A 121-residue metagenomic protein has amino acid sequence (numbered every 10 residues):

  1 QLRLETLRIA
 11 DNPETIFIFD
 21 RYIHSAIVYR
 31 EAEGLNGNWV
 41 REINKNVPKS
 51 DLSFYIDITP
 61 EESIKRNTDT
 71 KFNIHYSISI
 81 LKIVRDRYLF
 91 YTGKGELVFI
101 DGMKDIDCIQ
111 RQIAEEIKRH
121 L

Functional and structural regions predicted by a protein language model:
Q1-E14: Phosphate-binding/switch loop-helix module in NTP-utilizing enzymes
D11-P13, E31, N67, T92: Hydrophobic residues in alpha-helical segments
T15-F19: Generic beta-sheet signal
R21, A26-D86: A glycine- and Lys/Arg-enriched "phosphate-lid" helix/loop adjacent to the NTP-binding pocket of small-molecule kinases
E61-L121: NTP-dependent small-molecule kinase module
